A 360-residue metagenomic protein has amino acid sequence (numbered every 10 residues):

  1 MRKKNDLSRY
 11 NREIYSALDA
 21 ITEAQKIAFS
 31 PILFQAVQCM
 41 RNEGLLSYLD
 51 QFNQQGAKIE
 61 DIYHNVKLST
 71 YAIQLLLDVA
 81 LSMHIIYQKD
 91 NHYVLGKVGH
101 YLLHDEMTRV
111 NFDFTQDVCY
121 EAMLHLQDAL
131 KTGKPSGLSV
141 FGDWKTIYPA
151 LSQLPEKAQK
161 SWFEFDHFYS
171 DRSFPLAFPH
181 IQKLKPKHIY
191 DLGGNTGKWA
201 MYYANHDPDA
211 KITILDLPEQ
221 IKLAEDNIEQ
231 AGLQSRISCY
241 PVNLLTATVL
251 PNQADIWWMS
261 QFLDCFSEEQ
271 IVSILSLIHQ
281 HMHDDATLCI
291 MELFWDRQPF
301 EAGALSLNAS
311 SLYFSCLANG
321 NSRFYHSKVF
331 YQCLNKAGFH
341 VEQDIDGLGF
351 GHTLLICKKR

Functional and structural regions predicted by a protein language model:
R2-L81, Y87, K183, Y190-R360: Alpha-helical subdomain
Y10-N11, Y15, I21-Q51, N65 (+1 more regions): Conserved Class I S-adenosyl-L-methionine-dependent methyltransferase catalytic core
